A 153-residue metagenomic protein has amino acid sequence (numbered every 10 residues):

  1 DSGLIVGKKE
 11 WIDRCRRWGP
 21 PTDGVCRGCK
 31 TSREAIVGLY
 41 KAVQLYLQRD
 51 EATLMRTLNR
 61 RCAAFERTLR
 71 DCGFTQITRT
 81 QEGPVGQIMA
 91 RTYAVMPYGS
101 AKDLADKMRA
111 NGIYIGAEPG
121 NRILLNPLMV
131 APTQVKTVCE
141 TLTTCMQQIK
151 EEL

Functional and structural regions predicted by a protein language model:
D1-G73, G83-G86: Active-site C-terminal subdomain of aminotransferase-like
K8-K9, K30, K41, K102 (+3 more regions): Context-gated lysine
R17, T141-T144: Residues within well-ordered alpha-helical secondary structure of globular protein domains
T22-D23, R109-G116, T144-E151: A common structural junction motif
I36-G38, V138-T141, Q148-I149: Short, intrinsically disordered/low-complexity patches at protein termini and at juxtamembrane boundaries
V43, L47, M146-L153: Short, hydrophobic alpha-helical segments
T68-T141: Conserved C-terminal alpha-helix-loop-beta "cap" of PLP-dependent enzymes that closes/shapes the active-site mouth
